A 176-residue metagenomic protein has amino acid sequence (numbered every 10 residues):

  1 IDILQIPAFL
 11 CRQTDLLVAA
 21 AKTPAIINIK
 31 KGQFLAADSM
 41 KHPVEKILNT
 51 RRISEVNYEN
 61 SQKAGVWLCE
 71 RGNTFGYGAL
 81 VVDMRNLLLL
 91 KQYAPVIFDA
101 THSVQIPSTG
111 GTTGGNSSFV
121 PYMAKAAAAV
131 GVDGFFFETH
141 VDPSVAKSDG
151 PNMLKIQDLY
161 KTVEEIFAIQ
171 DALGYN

Functional and structural regions predicted by a protein language model:
I1-D15: Active-site beta->alpha loop and helix N-cap motifs at the rims of alpha/beta catalytic domains
L4, P24-I27, P143-A146: Generic preference for well-ordered secondary structure
R12-T139: Catalytic alpha/beta core domains of metabolic enzymes, predominantly
D142-Y175: C-terminal helical cap(s) of enzyme catalytic domains, especially alpha/beta-barrels
